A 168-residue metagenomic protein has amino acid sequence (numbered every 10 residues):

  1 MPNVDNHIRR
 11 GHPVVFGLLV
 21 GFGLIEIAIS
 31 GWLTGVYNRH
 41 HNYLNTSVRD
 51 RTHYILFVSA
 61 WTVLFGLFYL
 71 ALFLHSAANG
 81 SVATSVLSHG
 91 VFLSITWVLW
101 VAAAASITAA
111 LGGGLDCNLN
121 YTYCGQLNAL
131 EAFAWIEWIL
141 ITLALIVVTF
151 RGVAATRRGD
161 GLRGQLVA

Functional and structural regions predicted by a protein language model:
M1-P13, R39, L143-A168: Intrinsically disordered terminal tails
D5, N45-T46, Y123: Helix-boundary and loop/linker segments of multi-pass membrane transporters
R9-E26, S30-L33, V48-L111, I141-R151: Signature of small four-pass
N38-R39, L115, W135, V147: Short amphipathic alpha-helical leader/targeting segments
N38-R49: Perimembrane loop-to-helix junctions flanking transmembrane segments
R49-H53, H89, Y121-I139: Individual transmembrane alpha-helices with interfacial aromatic-anchor signatures
A102-L130: Juxtamembrane loop segments immediately following a transmembrane helix
